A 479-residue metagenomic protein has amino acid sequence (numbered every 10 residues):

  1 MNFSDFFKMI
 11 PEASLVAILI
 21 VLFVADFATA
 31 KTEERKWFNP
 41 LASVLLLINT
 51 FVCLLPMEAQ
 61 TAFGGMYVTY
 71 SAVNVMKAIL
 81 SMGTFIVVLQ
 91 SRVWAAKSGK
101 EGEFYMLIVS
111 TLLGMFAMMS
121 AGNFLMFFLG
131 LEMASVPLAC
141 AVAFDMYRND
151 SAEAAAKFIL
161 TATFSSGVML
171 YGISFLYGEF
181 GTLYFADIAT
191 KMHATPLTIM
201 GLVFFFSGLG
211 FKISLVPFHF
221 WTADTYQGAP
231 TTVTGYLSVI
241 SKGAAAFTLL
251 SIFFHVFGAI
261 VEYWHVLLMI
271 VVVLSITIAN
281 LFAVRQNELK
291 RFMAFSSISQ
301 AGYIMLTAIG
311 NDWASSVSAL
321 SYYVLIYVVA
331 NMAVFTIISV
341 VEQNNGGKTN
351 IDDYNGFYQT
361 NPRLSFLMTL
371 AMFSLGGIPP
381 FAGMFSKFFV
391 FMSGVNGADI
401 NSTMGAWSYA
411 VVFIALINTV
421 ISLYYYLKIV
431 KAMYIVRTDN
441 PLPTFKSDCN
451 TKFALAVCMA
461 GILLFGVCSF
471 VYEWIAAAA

Functional and structural regions predicted by a protein language model:
M1-A479: Alpha-helical transmembrane segments of multi-pass membrane proteins predominantly involved in bioenergetics
